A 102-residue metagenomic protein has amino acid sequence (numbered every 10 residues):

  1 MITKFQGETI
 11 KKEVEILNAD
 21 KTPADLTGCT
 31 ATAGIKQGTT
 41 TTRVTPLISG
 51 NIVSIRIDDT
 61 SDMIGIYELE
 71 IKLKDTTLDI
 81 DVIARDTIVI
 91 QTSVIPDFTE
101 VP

Functional and structural regions predicted by a protein language model:
M1-P102: Contiguous segments within soluble domain cores/interaction surfaces
